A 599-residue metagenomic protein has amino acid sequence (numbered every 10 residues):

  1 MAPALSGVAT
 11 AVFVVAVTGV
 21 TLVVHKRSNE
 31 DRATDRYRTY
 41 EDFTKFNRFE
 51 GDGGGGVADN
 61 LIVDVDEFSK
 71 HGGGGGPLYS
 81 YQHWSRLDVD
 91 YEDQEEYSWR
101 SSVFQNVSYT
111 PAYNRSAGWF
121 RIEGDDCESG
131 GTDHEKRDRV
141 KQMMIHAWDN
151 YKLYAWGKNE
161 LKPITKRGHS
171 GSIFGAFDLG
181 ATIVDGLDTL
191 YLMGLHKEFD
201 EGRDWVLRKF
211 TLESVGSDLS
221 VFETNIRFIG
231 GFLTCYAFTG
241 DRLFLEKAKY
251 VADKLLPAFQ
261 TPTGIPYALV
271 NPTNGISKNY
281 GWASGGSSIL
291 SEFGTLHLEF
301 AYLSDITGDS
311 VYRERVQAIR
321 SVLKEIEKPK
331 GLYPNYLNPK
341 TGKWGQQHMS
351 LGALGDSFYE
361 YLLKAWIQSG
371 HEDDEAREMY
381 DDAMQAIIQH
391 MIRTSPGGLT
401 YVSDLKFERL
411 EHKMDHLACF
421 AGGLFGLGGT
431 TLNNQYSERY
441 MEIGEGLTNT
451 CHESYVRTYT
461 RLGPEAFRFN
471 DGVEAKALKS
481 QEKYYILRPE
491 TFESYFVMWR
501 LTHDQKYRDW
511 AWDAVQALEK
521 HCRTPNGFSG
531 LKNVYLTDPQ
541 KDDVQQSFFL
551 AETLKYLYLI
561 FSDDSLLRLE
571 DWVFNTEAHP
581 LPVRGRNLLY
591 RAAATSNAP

Functional and structural regions predicted by a protein language model:
A2-P599: Glycan-recognition and catalytic cores of secretory/periplasmic carbohydrate-active enzymes
